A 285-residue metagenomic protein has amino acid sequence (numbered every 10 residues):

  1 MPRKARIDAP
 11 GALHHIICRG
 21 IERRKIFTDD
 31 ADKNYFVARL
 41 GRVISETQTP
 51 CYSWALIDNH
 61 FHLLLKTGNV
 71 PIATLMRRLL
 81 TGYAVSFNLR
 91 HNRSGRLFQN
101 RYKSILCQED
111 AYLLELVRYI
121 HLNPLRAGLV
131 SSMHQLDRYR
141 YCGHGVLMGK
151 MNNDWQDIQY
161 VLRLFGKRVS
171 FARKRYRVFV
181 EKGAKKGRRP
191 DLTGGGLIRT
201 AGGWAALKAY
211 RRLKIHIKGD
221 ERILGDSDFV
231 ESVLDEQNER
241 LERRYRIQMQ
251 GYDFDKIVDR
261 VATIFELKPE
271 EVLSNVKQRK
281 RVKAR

Functional and structural regions predicted by a protein language model:
M1-D58, K66-R285: Short Pro-Cys-Gly-centered "Cys-loop" motif that presents a nucleophilic cysteine in a tight turn
